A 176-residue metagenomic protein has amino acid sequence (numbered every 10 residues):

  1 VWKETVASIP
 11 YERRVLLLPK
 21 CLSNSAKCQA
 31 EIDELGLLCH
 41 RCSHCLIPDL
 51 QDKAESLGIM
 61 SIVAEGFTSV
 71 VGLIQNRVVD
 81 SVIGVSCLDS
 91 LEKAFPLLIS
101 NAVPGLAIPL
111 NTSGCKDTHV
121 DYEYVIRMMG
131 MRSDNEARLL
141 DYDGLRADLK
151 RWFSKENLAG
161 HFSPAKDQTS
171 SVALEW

Functional and structural regions predicted by a protein language model:
V1-I47, D143-W176: N-terminal, charge-rich interaction modules
K3-V6, E12-R14, G36-S81, V85 (+2 more regions): Metallocofactor- and cofactor-centric catalytic cores in central/energy metabolism, strongly enriched
L18-C21, E65-F67, V85-L88, P109-L110: Fold-independent oxyanion-binding glycine-rich loops and adjacent beta-strand/coil segments at enzyme active sites
C28-Q29, L73-Q75, E92-P96: A short acidic (Asp/Glu
L37, A94-N111: A short, gly/pro- and small-residue-rich
R41, C45-D49, R77, D89 (+3 more regions): Conserved active-site and cofactor/substrate-binding residues in soluble primary-metabolism enzymes
D89, K93, R132-E156: Extended, charge-rich low-complexity interaction segments
G105-Y142: Ser/Thr/Gly-rich flexible loops in soluble cytosolic domains mediating phosphotransfer, phosphorylation
